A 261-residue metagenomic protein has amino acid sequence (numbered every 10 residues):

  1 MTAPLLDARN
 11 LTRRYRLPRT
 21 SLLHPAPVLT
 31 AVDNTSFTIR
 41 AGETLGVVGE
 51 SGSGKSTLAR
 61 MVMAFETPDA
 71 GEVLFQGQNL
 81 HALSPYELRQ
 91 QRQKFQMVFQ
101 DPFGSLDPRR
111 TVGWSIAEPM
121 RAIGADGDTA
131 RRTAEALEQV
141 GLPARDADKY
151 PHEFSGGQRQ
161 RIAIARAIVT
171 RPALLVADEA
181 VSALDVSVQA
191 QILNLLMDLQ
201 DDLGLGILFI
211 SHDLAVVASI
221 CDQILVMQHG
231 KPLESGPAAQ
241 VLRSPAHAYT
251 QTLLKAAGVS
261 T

Functional and structural regions predicted by a protein language model:
R19-A26, T67, L80-Q96, W114 (+2 more regions): ABC ATPase NBD coupling module
M63: Helix-to-loop junction immediately C-terminal to a conserved catalytic motif
G71-N79: Conserved ABC transporter NBD signature motif
N79, D128-R145, L254-K255: Conserved ABC ATPase "signature" region
Y150-F154, Q158: Conserved ABC ATPase signature
R171: Conserved catalytic motifs of ABC-family nucleotide-binding domains
P232-G236: ABC ATPase "signature
